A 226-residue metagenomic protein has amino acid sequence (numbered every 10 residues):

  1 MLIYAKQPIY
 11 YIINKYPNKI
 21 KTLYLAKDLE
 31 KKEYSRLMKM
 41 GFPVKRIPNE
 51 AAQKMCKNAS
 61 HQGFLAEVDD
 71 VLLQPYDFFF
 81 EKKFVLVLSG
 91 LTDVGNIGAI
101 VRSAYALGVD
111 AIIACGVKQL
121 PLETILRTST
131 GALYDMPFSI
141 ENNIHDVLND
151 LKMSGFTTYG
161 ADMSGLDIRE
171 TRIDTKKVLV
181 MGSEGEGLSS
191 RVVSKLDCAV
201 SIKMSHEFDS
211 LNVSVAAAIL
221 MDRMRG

Functional and structural regions predicted by a protein language model:
M1-P75: N-terminal positively charged helical leader segments and presequences
I3, V44-P48, M136-D146, V200: Short acidic-hydrophobic, aromatic-tinged amphipathic segments that line or gate anion-handling sites
Y10, A106, L126-A132, S190 (+1 more regions): Structured adenosyl-cofactor binding patch, chiefly the S-adenosyl-L-methionine
D28, N49-A52, V117-Q119, E184-E186 (+1 more regions): Short, acidic/turn-prone active-site loops that include or flank metal/cofactor- and phosphate-binding residues
N49-M55, L72-Q74, I144-N149, L166-I168 (+1 more regions): A short acidic, often aromatic-flanked loop/helix-cap motif at beta-alpha or helix-coil junctions that lines enzyme
F78-L166: RNA substrate-binding interface of SAM-dependent RNA methyltransferases
Y159-F208, N212: Active-site/ligand-binding-proximal alpha/beta "capping" segment
